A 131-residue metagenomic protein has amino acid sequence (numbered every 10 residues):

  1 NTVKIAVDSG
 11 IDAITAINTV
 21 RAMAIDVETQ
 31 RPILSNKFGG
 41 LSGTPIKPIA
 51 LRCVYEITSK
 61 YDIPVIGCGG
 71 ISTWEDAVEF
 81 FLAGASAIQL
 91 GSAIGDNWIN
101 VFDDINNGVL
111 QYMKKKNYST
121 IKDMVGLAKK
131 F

Functional and structural regions predicted by a protein language model:
N1-I66, S72-L90, F131: Alpha/beta enzyme core
I25-G39, F81, A93-Y118: C-terminal helical cap(s) of enzyme catalytic domains, especially alpha/beta-barrels
K47, N107-F131: Extended, intrinsically disordered, low-complexity segments
G70-I71, G95: Short, surface-exposed acidic/glycine-rich loop or hinge patches that mediate macromolecular interfaces
E75-V78, I99, K122: Residues in well-ordered alpha-helical elements
